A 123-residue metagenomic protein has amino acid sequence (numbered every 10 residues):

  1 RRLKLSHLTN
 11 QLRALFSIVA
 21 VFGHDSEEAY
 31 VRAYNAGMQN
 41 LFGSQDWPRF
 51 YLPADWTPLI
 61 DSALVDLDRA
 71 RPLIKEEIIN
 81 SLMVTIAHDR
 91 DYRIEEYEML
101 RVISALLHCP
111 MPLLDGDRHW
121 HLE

Functional and structural regions predicted by a protein language model:
R1-E123: Small-residue-enriched hydrophobic alpha-helices in membranes
